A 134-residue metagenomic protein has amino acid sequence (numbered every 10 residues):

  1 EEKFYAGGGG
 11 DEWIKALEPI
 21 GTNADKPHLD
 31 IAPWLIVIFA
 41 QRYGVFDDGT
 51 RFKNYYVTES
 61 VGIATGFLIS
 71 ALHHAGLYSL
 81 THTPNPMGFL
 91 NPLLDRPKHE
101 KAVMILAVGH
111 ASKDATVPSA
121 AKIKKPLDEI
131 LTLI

Functional and structural regions predicted by a protein language model:
E1-V61: Glycine/small-residue-rich phosphate/adenosyl-binding loop
Y5-G7, M104-I134: C-terminal helix-cap and adjacent tail motif
P19-N23, L90-P92, A115: Glycine-rich, charged/polar anion/phosphate-binding loops that engage phosphate groups from diverse ligands
P27-D30, D95-K98, I123: Solvent-exposed alpha-helices and their adjacent loops that cap or buttress functional pockets in soluble metabolic
A32-W34, A75, A102-M104: Generic beta-strand structural signal
I36, R42-L93: Small-aliphatic-rich amphipathic alpha-helix that forms the alpha element of a beta-alpha
A64, R96-K101, P118-A120: Short alpha-helix boundary/capping motifs
F89-I105: Short, electropositive alpha-helical surface patch
